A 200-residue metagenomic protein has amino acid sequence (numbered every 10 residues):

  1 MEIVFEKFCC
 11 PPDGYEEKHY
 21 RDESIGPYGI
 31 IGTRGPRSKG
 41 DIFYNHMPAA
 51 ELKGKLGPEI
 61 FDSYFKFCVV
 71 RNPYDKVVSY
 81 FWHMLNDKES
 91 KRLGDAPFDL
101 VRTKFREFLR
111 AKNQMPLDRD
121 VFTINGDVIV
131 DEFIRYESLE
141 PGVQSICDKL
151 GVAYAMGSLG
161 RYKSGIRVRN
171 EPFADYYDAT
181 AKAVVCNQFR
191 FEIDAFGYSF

Functional and structural regions predicted by a protein language model:
M1-F200: Membrane-interface amphipathic segments in extracytoplasmic regions
